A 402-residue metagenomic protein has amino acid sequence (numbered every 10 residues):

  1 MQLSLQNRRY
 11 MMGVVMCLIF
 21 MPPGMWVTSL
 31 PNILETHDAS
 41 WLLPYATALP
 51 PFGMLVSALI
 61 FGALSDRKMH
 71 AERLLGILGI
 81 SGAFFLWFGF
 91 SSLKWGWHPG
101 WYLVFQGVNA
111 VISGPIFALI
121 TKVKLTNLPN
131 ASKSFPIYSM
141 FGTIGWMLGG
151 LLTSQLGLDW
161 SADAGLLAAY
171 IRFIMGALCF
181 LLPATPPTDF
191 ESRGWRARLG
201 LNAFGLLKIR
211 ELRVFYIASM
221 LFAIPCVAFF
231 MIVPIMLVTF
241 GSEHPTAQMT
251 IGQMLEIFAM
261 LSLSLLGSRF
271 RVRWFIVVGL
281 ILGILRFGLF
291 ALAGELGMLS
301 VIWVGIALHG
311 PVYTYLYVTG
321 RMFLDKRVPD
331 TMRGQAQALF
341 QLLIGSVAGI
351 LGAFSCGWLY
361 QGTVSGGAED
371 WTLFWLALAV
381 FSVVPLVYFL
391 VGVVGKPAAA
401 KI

Functional and structural regions predicted by a protein language model:
M1-Q6, L182-S219: Juxtamembrane intracellular "pre-TM" segments in multi-pass secondary transporters
Q2-F52, E211-T250, Y317: Helix-loop boundary and gating motifs at the non-cytosolic
C17, H98-A118, V123, M220 (+1 more regions): Hydrophobic core of transmembrane alpha-helices in multi-pass small-molecule transporters, especially MFS/SLC-type
V56-H70, G157, A259-V272, Y360: Helix-to-loop junctions at the C-terminal end of transmembrane segments in multipass secondary transporters
I80-G96, L282-E295: C-terminal ends and interior cores of transmembrane alpha-helices in multi-pass membrane transporters/permeases
G89-L93, R172-P186, S346, F374-I402: Multi-pass alpha-helical transporter architecture, strongest for 12-TM Major Facilitator/SLC carriers used
Q155-R172, W358-S382: A membrane-interface helix-boundary motif in multi-pass transporters
W274-G320: C-terminal transmembrane helical hairpin of 12-TM major facilitator-type secondary transporters
